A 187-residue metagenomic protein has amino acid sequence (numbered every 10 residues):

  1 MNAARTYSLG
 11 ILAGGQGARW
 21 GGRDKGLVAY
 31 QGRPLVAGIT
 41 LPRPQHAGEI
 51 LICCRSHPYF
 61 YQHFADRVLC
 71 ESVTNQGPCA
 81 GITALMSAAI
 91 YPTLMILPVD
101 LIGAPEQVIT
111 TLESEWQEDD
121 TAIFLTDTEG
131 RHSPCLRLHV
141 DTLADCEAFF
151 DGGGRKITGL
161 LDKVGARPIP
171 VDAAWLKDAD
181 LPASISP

Functional and structural regions predicted by a protein language model:
N2-G154, T158-A179, A183: Nucleotide and nucleotide-moiety/phosphate-recognizing core
S186-P187: Long, highly charged low-complexity segments
